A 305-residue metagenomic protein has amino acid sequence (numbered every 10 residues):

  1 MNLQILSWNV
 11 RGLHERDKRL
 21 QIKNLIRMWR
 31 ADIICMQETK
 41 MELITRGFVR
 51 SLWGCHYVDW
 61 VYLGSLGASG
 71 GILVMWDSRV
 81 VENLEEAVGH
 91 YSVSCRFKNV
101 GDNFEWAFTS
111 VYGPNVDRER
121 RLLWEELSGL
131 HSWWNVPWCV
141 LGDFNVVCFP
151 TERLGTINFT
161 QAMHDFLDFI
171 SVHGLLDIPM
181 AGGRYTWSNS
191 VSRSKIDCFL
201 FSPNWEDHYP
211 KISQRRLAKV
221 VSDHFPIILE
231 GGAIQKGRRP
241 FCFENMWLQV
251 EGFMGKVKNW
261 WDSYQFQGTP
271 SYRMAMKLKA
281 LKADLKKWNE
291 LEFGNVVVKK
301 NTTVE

Functional and structural regions predicted by a protein language model:
M1-E305: A shared catalytic/ligand-binding motif for oxyanion handling
